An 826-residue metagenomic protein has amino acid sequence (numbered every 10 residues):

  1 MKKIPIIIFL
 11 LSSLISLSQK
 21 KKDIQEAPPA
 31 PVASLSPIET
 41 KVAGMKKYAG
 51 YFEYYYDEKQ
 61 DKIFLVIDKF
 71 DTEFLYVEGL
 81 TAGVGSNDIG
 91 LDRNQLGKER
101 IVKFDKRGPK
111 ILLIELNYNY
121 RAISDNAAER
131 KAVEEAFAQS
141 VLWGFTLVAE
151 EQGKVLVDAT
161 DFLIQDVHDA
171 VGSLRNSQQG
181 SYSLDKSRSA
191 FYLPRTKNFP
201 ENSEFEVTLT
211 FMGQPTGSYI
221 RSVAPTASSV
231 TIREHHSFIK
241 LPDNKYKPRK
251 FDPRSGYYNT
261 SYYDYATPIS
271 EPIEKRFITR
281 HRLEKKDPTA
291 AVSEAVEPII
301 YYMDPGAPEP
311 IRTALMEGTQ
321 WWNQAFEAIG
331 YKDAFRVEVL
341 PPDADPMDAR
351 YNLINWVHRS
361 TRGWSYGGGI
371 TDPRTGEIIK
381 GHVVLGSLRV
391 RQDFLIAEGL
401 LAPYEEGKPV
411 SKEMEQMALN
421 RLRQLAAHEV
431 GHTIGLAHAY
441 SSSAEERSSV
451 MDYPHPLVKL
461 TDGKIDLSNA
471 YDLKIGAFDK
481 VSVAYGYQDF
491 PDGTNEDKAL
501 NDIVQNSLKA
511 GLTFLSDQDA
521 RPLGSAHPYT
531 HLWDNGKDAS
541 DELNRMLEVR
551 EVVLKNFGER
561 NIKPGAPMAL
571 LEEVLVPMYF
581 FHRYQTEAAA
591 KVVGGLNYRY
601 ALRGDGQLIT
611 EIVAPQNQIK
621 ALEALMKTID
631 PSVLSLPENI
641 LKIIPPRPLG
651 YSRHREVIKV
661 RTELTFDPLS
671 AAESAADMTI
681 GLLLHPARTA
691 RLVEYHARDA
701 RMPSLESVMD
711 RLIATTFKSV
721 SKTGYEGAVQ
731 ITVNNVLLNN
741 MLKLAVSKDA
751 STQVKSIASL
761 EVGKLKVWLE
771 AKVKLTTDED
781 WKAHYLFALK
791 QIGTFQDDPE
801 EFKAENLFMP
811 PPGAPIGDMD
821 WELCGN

Functional and structural regions predicted by a protein language model:
M1-K22: Bacterial Sec-dependent N-terminal signal peptides
S13, I311-I329, E415-S443: Conserved catalytic-core segments centered on acid/base and nucleophilic motifs
K21-A307, A325, A334, V339-Q392 (+3 more regions): Auxiliary tRNA-acceptor-end handling modules of aminoacyl-tRNA synthetases
V32-S34, V339-H358, N420-A477: The catalytic-center signature of Zn2+-dependent metalloproteases
S124-D125, T313, F394-L395, T461-I465: Short conserved micro-motifs at the rims of enzyme active sites and ligand-binding pockets
Q320-Y331, R359, G431-H432, P456 (+2 more regions): Sec-exported extracytoplasmic/periplasmic mature domains
T371, E377-L385, A426, V430-I434 (+2 more regions): Extended catalytic-interface subdomain
E445-N826: Conserved catalytic/binding loops enriched for acidic/polar residues
